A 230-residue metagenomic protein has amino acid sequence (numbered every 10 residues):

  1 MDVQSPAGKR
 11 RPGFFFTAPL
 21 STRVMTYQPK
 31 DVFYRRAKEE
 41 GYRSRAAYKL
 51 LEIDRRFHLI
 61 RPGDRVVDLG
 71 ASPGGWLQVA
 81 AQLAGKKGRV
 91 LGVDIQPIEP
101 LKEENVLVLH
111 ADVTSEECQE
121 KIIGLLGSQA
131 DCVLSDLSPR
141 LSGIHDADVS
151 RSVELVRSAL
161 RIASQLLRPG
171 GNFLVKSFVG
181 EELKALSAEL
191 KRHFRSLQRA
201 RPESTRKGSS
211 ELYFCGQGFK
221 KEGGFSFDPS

Functional and structural regions predicted by a protein language model:
T22-P62: Class I SAM-dependent methyltransferase Rossmann-like catalytic core, especially the SAM/SAH-binding loop
P62-S72: Conserved class I S-adenosyl-L-methionine
P73-G85: Conserved SAM-binding loop of SAM-dependent methyltransferases across substrates and taxa, primarily the Class I
K86-K87, L167-N172: Short glycine-dipeptide loop
R89-D94: Conserved SAM-binding motif I beta-strand of class I
Q96-S135, R140-L141: S-adenosyl-L-methionine
V153-P169: A short glycine-rich, Lys/Arg-flanked "PGG" loop and its adjoining helix->strand segment in the class I
S177-S230: Class I S-adenosyl-L-methionine
